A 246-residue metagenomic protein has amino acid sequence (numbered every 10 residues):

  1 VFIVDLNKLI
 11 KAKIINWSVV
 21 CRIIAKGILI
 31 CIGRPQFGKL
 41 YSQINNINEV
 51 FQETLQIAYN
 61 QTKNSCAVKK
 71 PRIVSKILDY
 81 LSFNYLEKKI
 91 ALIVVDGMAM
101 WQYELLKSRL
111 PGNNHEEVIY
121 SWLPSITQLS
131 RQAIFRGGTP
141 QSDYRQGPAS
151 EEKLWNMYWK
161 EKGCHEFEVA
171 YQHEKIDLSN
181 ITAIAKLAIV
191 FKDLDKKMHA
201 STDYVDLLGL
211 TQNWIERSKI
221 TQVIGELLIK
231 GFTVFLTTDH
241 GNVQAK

Functional and structural regions predicted by a protein language model:
V1-K246: Feature captures the catalytic ectodomains and active-site-proximal regions of enzymes that hydrolyze or transfer
